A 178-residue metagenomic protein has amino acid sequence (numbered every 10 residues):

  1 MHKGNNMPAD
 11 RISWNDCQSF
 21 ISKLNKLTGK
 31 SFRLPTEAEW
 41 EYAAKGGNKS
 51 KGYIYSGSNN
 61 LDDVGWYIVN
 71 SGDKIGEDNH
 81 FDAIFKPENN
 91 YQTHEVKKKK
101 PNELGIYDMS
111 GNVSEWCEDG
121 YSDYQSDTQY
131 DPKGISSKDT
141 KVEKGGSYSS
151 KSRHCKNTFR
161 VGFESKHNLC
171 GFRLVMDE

Functional and structural regions predicted by a protein language model:
H2-F159, E164-S165: Functional-site microenvironments in short loops/helix caps that host divalent-cation chemistry
N168-E178: Short, structured beta-strand segments at or near domain termini in extracellular proteins/domains
